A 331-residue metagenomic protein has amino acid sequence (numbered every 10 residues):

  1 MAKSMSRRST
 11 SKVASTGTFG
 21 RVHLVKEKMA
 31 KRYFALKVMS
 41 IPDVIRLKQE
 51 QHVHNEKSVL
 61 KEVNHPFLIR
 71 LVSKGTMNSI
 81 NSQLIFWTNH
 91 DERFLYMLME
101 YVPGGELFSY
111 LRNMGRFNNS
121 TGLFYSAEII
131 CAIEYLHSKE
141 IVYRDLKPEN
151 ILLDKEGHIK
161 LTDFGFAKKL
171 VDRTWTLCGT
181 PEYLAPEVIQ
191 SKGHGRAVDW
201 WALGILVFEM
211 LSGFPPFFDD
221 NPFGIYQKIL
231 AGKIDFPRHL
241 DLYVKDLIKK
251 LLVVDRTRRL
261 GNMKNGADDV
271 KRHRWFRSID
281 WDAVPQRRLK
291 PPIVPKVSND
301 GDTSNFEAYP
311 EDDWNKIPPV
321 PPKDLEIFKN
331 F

Functional and structural regions predicted by a protein language model:
R21: Conserved N-lobe ATP-binding subsite of Hanks-type protein kinase domains, especially the beta3 VAIK lysine
Y33, V38-N64: Conserved N-lobe beta3->alphaC-helix segment of eukaryotic protein kinase catalytic domains
S73-K74, W87-T88: A short, aromatic-enriched beta-strand patch in the conserved N-lobe beta-sheet of the protein kinase catalytic domain
I80, E92-E106: Conserved short submotifs of the Hanks-type protein kinase catalytic core that shape the nucleotide-binding pocket
Y125-S126: Activation segment signature within eukaryotic-like protein kinase domains
T257-F331: C-terminal regulatory tails of eukaryotic serine/threonine kinases
